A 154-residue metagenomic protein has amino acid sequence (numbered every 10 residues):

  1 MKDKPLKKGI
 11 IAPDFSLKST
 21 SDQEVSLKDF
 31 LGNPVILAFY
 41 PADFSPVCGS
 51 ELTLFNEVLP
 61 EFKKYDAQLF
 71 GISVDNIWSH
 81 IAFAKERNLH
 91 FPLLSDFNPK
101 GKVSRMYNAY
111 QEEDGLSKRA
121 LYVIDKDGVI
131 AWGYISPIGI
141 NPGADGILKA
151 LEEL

Functional and structural regions predicted by a protein language model:
M1-L154: Chalcogenol-based redox active-site neighborhoods
